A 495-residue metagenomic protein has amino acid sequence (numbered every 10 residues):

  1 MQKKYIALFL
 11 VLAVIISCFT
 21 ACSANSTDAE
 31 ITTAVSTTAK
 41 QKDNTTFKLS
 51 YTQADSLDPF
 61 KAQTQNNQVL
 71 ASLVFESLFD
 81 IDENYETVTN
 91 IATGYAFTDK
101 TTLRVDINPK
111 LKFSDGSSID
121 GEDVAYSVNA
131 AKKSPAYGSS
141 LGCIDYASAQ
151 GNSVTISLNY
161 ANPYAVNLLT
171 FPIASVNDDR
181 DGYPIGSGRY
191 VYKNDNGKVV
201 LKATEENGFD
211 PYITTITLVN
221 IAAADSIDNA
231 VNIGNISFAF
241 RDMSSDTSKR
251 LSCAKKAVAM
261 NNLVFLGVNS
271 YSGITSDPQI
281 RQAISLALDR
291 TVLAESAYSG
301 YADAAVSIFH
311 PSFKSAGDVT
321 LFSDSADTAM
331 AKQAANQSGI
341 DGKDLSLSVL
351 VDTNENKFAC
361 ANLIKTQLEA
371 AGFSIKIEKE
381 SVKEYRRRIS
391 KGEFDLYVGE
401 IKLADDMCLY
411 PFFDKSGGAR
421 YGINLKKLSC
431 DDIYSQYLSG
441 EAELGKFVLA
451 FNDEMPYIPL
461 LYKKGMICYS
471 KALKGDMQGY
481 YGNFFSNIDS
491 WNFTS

Functional and structural regions predicted by a protein language model:
S50-T98, N129: N-terminal lobe/hinge region of extracytoplasmic solute-binding protein
T93-A136, I274: Aromatic- and charge-enriched surface segment that lines or borders ligand/interaction sites
S157-T215, A223-D225: Gly/Pro-rich hinge or "lid" segments in bacterial periplasmic/extracellular proteins
E205-T247: Ligand-site clamp/hinge motif
Y271-F313, V448-Y457: Periplasmic-binding protein-like
A302-Q337, N356: Structural transition elements
V382-Y385, Y410-K474, S495: Extracytoplasmic/peripheral linker and loop segments enriched in polar/acidic and small residues with frequent Thr/Pro
Y469-S495: Long beta-strand-rich cores associated with HINT superfamily self-processing modules
